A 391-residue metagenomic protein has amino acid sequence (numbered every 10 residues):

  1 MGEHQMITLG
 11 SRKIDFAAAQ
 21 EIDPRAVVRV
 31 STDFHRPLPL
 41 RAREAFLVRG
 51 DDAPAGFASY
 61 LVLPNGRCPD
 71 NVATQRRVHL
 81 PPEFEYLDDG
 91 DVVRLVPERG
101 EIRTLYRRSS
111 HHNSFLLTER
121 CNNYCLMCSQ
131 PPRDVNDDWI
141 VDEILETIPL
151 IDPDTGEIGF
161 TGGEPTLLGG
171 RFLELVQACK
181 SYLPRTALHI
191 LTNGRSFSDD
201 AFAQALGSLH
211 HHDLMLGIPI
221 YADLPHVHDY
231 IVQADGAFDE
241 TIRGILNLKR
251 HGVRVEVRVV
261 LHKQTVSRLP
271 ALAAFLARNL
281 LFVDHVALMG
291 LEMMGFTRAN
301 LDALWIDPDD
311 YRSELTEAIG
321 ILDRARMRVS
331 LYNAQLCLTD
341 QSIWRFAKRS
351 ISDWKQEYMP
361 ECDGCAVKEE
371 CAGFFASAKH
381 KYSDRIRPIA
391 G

Functional and structural regions predicted by a protein language model:
M1-H111, E314-L315, D323-R328: Flexible, acidic/Gly-rich N-terminal and inter-domain linker regions that tether and position cofactor-handling modules
G2-Q20, D340-G391: Flexible mid-to-C-terminal extensions adjoining Fe-S/redox cofactors in radical SAM and related proteins
E85, T118-Y124, E164, E361-C362 (+1 more regions): Cysteine-centered iron-sulfur cluster-binding motifs in ferredoxin-type domains/subunits of redox enzymes
L105-D142: Canonical Radical SAM [4Fe-4S] cluster-binding loop centered on the CxxxCxxC motif and its immediate flanking residues
C128-I140, P153-L168, C179-D199, L209-I242 (+2 more regions): Core AdoMet radical
I158, D213-G217, D239-D302, D310-A334: Conserved C-terminal portion of the radical SAM core fold that forms the substrate/S-adenosylmethionine-binding
G170-Q177, S198-S208, S267-F275: Distinct, well-ordered alpha-helical segments
A203-Y221, A273-L288, A347-A372: Structural recognition of alpha->loop->beta junctions
